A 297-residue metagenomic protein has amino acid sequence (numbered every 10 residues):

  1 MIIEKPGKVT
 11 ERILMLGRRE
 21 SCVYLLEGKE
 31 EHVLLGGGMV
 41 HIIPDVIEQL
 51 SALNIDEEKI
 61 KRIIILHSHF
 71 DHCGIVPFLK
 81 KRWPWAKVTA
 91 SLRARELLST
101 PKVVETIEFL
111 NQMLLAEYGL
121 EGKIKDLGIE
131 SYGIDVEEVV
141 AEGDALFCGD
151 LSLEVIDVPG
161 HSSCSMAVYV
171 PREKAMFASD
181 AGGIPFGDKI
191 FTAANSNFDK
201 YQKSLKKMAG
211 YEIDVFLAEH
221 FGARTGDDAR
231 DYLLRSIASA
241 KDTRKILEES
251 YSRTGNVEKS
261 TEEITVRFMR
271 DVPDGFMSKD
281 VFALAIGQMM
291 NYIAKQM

Functional and structural regions predicted by a protein language model:
I2-L53, A167-D180: Conserved beta-strand hairpin/beta-sheet module of binuclear metal-dependent hydrolase folds, prominently
V33-L35, I64, V88, A175-F177 (+1 more regions): Residue-level marker for buried hydrophobic side chains located in beta-strands that build the well-ordered beta-sheet
M39-H41, S152-D231: Metallo-beta-lactamase
H41-I43, S51-E138, A145: Active-site HxH/HxHxD metal-binding segment of metal-dependent hydrolases
V46-Q49, I75, Y201-S204: A general structural detector for well-ordered alpha-helical segments in enzyme core domains, enriched
V104-F109, N195-S196, L234-R235: Short, hinge-like loop/turn segments at secondary-structure boundaries
D227-K245: Short, electropositive alpha-helical surface patch
I246-M297: C-terminal regulatory/interaction regions
